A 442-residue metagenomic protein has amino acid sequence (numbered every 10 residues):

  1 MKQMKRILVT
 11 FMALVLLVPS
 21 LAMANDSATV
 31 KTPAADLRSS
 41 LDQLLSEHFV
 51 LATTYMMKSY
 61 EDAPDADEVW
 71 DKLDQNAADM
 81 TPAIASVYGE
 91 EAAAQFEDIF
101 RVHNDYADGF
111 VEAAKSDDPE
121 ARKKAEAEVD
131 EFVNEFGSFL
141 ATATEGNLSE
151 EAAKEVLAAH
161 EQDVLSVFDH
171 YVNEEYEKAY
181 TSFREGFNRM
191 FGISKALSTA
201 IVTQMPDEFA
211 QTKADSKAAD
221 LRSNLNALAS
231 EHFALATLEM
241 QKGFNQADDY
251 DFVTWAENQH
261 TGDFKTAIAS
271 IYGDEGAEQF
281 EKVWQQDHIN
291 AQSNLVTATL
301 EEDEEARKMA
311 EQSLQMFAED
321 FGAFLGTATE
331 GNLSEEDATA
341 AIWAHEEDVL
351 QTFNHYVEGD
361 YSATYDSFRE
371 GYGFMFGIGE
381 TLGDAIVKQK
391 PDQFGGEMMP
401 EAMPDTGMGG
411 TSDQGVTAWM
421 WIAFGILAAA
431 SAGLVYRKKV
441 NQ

Functional and structural regions predicted by a protein language model:
M1-L8: Bacterial N-terminal signal peptides that target proteins for export
T10-P19: Bacterial N-terminal signal peptides
V18-T29, G410-T417: Sec-dependent signal peptide cleavage junction
A28-R38, D42-S59, W70-L73, A77 (+4 more regions): C-terminal amphipathic alpha-helix
E90-K124, V129, D274-L314: Mid-length scaffold segments of soluble, non-membrane domains
V387-G415: C-terminal low-complexity, Ser/Thr- and acidic/Pro-rich disordered "stalk" regions positioned immediately N-terminal
T417-K438: A cross-kingdom C-terminal cell-surface attachment/processing module
N441-Q442: Cytoplasmic C-terminal tails of single-pass
